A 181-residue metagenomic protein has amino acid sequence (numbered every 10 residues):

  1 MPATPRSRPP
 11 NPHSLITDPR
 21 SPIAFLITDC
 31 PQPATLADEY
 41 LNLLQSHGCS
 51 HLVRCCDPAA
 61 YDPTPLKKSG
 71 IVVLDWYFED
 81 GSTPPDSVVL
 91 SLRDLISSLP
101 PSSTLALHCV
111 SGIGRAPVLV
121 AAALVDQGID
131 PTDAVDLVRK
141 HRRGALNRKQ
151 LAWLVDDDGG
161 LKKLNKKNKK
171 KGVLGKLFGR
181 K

Functional and structural regions predicted by a protein language model:
T4-L105, A122-G159: Cysteine-based protein phosphatase catalytic domain of the PTP/DSP
S103-A121: A phosphate-binding catalytic loop at a beta-strand-loop-alpha-helix junction that coordinates phosphoryl groups
L151-K181: C-terminal helix/juxtamembrane-tail motif
